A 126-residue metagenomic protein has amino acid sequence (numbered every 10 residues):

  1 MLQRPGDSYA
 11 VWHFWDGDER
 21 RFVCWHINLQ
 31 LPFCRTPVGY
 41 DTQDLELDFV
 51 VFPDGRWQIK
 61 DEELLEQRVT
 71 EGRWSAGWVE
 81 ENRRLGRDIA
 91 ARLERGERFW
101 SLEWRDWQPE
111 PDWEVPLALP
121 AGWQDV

Functional and structural regions predicted by a protein language model:
M1-C34, Y40, D44-L47: Phosphate/ribose-recognition catalytic cores of enzymes acting on nucleotide-derived substrates
L2, Q30, Y40, P53 (+3 more regions): Amphipathic, alpha-helical segments enriched in basic
R4-A10, R20, V69, R73 (+4 more regions): Alpha-helical structural elements
V11-F14, C24, R56, R73 (+5 more regions): Residues in intrinsically disordered, low-complexity segments of regulatory proteins
D16-E19, D61, W78, N82 (+3 more regions): Short, isolated positions within intrinsically disordered regulatory regions of eukaryotic proteins
E19, I27-Q30, C34, G39-D41 (+1 more regions): A long amphipathic alpha-helix within ATP-dependent nucleotide-binding catalytic cores
L45-R92: A hydrophobic, small-residue-rich beta->alpha segment in the mid-to-C-terminal subdomain of diverse proteins
L85-V126: Cysteine/selenocysteine-centered motifs that mediate thiol-based redox chemistry or coordinate metal-sulfur cofactors
